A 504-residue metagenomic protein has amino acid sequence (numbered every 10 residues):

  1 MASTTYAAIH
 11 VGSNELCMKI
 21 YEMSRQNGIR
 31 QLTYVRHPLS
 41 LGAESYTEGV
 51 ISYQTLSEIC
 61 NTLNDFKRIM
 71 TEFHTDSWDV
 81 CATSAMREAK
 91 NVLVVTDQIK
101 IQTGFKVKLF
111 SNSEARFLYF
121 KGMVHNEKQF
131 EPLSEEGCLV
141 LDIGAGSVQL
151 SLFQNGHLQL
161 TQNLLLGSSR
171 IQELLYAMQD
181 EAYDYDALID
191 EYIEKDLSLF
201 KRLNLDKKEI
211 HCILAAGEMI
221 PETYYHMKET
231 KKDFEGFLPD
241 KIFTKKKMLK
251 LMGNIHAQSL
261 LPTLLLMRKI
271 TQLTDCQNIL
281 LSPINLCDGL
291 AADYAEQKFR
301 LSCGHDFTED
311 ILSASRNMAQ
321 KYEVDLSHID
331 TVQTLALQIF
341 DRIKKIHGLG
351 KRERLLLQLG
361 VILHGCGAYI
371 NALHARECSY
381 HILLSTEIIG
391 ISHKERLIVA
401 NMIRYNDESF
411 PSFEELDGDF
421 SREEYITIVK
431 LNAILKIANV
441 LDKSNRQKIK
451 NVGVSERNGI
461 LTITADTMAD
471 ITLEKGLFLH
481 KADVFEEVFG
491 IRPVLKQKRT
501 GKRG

Functional and structural regions predicted by a protein language model:
M1-A7, V11-C17, Y21-A82, T96-V107: N-terminal glycine/serine-rich phosphate-binding loop of ATP-dependent small-molecule kinases, especially carbohydrate
A2-R30, P132-L164, E218: Gly/Thr-rich phosphate-binding beta-strand-loop-beta motif of the actin/hexokinase/Hsp70
Y6, E44-N64, R68, M86-K90 (+6 more regions): Helical "lid/coupling" subdomains associated with nucleotide-phosphate turnover
V80, L109, L281, L495-Q497: A structural preference for short, hydrophobic beta-strand core positions in alpha/beta folds
A89-T96, K475, L479: Short, surface-exposed alpha-helical segments at coil->helix boundaries
D97, R268, D483: Active-site phosphate/pyrophosphate- and oxyanion-stabilizing loops and adjacent acidic/basic residues in soluble
Q277, F489-R503: A short amphipathic beta-strand at an alpha->beta junction
S444, K448-L495: Low-complexity, glycine/alanine/valine/leucine- and proline-rich hydrophobic stretches
